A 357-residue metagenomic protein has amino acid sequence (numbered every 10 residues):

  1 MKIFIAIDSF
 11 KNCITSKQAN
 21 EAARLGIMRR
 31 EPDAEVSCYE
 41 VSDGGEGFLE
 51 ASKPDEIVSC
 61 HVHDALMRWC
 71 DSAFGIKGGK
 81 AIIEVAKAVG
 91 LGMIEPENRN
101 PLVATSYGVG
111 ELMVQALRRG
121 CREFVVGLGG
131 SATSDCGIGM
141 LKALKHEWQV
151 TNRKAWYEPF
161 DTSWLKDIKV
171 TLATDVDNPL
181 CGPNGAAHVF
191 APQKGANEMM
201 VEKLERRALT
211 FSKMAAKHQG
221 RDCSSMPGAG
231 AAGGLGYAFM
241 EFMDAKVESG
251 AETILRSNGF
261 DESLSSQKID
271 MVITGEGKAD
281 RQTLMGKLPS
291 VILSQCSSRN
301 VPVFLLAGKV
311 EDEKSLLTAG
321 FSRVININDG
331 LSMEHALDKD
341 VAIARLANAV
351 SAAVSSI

Functional and structural regions predicted by a protein language model:
M1-L128, A132-I357: N-terminal loops that bind phosphate or other acidic moieties and the adjacent beta-alpha structural core
